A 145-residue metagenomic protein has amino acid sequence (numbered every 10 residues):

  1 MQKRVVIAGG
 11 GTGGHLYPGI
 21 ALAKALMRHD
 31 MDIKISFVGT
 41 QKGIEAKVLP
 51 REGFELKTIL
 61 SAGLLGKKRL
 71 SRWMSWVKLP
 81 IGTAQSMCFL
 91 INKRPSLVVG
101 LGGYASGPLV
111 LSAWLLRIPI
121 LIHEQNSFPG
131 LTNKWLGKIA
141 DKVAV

Functional and structural regions predicted by a protein language model:
Q2-G9, R28-K78: Conserved nucleotide-sugar phosphate-binding/catalytic loop shared by glycosyltransferases and other
V6, S36, V98-V99, L121 (+1 more regions): Structural detector of well-ordered beta-strand residues that form the stable sheet scaffold of enzyme domains
H15-M27: Short amphipathic alpha-helix
A25-M27, N92, P108-P119, K138-I139: Alpha-helix C-terminal capping segments
I33, I44, E55, W114-V145: Active-site-proximal region of nucleotide-activated glycan assembly enzymes, centered on histidine/acidic-rich loops
G43-K47, L97-L116: An aromatic- and histidine-rich active-site surface loop
T58-A62, L101-G102, H123-N126: Short beta->alpha connector loops at strand-helix junctions that form conserved, small/polar/Pro-enriched
L64-L97, L115: An amphipathic, basic-hydrophobic alpha-helix
